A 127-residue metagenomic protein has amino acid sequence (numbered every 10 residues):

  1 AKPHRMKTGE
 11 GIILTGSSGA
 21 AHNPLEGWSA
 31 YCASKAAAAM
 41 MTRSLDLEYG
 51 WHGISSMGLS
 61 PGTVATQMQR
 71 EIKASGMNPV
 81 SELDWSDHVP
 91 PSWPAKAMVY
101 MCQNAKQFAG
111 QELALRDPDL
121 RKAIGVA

Functional and structural regions predicted by a protein language model:
A1, A30-A33, A74-G76: Glycine-rich, phosphate-binding/catalytic loops in enzymes
P3, P24-E26, P61, P91 (+1 more regions): Proline-centered helix-kink/hinge sites
R5-M6, A109: A short, flexible helix-to-loop-to-beta junction within the catalytic ATP-binding CA
M6-K7, I12-A37, T42-R43, L47-W51 (+1 more regions): Catalytic loop of short-chain dehydrogenase/reductase
I54: Switch/coupling loops of ABC transporter nucleotide-binding domains
G58-L59, S75-I124: C-terminal helical subdomain
P61-E71: Short, flexible catalytic-loop segment of classical short-chain dehydrogenase/reductase
